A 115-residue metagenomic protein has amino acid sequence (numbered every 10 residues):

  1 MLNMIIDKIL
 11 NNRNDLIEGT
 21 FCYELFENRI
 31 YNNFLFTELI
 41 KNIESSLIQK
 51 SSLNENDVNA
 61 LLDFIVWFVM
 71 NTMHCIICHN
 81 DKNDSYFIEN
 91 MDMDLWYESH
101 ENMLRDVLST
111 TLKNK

Functional and structural regions predicted by a protein language model:
M1-I40, V107-T111: Short terminal alpha-helical segments
M4, Y31-F34, E38, N56 (+1 more regions): Alpha-helix boundary/N-cap detector
K8, K41, K50, K82 (+1 more regions): Context-gated lysine
N11, D57, S85-F87: Alpha-helical interaction segments
R13, N42, S46, K50 (+2 more regions): Functionally constrained cores in energy, signaling, and assembly domains
G19-C75: Amphipathic alpha-helical interaction modules
I65-K115: Amphipathic alpha-helical binding modules
